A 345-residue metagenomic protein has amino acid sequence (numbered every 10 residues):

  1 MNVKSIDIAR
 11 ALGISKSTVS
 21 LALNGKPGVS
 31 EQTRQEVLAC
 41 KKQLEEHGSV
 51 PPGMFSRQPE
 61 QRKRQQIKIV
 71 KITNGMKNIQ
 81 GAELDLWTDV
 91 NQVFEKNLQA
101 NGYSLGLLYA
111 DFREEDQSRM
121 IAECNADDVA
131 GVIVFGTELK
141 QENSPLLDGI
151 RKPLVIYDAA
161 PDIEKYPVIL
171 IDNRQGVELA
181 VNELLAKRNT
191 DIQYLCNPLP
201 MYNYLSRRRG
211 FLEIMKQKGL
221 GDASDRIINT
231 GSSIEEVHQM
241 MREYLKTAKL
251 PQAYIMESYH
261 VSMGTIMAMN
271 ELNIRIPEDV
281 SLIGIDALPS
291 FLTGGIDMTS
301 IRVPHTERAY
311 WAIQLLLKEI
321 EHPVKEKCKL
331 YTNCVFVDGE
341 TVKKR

Functional and structural regions predicted by a protein language model:
M1-P59, K63: N-terminal helix-turn-helix DNA-binding module of bacterial transcription factors
E46-R119: Amphipathic helical "hinge" segments at domain boundaries
L98-A110, E164, Q193-Y194, L212-E236: Short beta-strand elements in bilobed, periplasmic/extracellular small-molecule ligand-binding domains
V129-G136, Q193-C196, I227, A248-Y259 (+1 more regions): Periplasmic-binding protein-like
F135-G176, H260, D286-M298: Flexible loop/hinge segments that line or gate small-molecule binding clefts
I169-Y194, I234-R242, S262, V303-E321: Hydrophobic alpha-helical segments within soluble ligand-binding/sensing domains
E178-K218, D225, C328-K343: An alpha-beta-alpha
R242-R345: Flexible loop/turn connectors
